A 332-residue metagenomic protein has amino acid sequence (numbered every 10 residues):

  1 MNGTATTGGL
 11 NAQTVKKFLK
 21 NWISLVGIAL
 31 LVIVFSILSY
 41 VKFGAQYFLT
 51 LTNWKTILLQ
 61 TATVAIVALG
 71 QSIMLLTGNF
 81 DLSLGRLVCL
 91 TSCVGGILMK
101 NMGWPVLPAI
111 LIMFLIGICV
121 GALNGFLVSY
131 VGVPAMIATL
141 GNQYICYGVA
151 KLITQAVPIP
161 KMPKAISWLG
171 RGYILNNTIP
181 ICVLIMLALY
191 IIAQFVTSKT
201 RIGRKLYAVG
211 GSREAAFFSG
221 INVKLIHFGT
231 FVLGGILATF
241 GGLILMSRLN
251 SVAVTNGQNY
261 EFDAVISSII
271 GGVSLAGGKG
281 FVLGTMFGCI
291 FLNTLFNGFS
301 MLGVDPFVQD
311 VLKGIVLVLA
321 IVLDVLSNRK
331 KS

Functional and structural regions predicted by a protein language model:
M1-L38, F218-L225, F299-S332: Cytosolic-side transmembrane-helix boundaries in multi-pass membrane proteins
G27-Q46, T77, I153-T154, Q194-R201: Structural signal for alpha-helical transmembrane segments and their membrane-water exit/capping regions in multi-pass
L30, F35-S39, T50-M102, L127-V133 (+3 more regions): Single transmembrane alpha-helix segments in multi-pass membrane proteins
K42-T56, K151, V196-S198, G203 (+2 more regions): Inter-helical junctions in multi-pass inner-membrane proteins, predominant in energy-converting antiporter-like
G103-Q143, F287-G288: Alpha-helical transmembrane segments within multi-pass membrane transporters and channels
W104-I110, C119-N124, N176-V252: Helix-loop-helix "hairpin" substructures at the membrane interface of multi-pass membrane proteins
V131, A135-K199, I226-G229, R248-G257 (+1 more regions): Transmembrane helix-bundle core of multi-pass membrane transporters and related energy-transducing complexes
A238, R248-G314: Transmembrane alpha-helical segments in multi-pass inner-membrane proteins
